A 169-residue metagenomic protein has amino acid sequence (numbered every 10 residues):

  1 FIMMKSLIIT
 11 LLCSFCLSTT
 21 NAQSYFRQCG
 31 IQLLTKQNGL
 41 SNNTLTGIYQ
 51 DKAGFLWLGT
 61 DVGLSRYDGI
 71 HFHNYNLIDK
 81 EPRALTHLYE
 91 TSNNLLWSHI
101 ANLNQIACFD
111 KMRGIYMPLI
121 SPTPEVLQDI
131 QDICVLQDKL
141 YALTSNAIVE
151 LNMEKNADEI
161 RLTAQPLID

Functional and structural regions predicted by a protein language model:
I2-D169: Carboxylate-rich, polar loop motifs that coordinate divalent cations or form catalytic acidic clusters
